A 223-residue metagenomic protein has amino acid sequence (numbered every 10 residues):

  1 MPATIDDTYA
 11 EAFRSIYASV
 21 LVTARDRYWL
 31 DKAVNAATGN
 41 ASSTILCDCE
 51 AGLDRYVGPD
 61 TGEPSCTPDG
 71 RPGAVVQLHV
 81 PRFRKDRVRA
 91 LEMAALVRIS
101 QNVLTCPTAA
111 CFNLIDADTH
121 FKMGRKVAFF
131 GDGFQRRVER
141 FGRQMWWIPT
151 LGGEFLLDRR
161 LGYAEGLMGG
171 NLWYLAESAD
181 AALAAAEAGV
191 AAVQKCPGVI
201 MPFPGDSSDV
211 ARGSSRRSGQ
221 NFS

Functional and structural regions predicted by a protein language model:
P2-I5, E11, S19-G62, M93-S223: Conserved mixed alpha/beta catalytic, RNA-binding, or beta-rich assembly cores of soluble enzyme, regulatory
Y9-A12, T67-P68: Proline/glycine-anchored alpha-helix kink/cap motifs
G62-V76: Glycine-rich phosphate/pyrophosphate-binding loop regions near the starts of catalytic domains
L78-A94: Extended, charge-rich low-complexity interaction segments
